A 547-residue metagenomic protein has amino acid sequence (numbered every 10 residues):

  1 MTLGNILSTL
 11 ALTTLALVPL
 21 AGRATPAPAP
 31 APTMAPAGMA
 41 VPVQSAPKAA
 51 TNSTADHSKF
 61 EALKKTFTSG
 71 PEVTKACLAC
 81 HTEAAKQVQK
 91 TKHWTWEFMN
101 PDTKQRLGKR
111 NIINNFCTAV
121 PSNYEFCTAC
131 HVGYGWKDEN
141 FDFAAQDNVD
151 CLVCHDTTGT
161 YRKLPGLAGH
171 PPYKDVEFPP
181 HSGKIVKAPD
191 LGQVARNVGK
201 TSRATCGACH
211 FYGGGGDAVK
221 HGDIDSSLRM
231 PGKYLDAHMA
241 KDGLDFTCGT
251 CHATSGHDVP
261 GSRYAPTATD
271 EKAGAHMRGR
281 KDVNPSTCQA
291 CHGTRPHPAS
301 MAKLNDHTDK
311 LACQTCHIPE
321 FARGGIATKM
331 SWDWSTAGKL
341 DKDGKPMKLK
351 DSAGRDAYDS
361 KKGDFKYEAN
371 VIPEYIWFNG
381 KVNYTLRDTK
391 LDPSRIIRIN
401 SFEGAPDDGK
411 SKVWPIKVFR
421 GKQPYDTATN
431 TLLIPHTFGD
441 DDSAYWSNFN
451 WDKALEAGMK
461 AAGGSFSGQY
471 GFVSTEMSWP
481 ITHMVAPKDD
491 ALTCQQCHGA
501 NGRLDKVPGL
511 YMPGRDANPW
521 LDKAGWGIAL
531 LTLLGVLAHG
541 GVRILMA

Functional and structural regions predicted by a protein language model:
M1-I6, M546-A547: Positively charged n-region of N-terminal signal peptides that target proteins for export
T9-V18: Bacterial N-terminal signal peptides
A24-D147, L152-S202, A208-P285, Q289-N305 (+3 more regions): Sequence context of c-type cytochrome heme-c attachment sites
M34, M39-V41, T54-K59, P71 (+1 more regions): Long, charged, low-complexity terminal extensions
S255, H292-R295, E320, G324 (+1 more regions): Alpha-helix capping/termination and helix-coil
N284-P285, Q289-A290, D309-E320: A conserved active-site cap/scaffold subdomain adjacent to cofactor or substrate pockets
P296, C313-E320, I326-K329: Long, well-ordered mid-to-C-terminal structural blocks that present hydrophobic/aromatic surfaces
